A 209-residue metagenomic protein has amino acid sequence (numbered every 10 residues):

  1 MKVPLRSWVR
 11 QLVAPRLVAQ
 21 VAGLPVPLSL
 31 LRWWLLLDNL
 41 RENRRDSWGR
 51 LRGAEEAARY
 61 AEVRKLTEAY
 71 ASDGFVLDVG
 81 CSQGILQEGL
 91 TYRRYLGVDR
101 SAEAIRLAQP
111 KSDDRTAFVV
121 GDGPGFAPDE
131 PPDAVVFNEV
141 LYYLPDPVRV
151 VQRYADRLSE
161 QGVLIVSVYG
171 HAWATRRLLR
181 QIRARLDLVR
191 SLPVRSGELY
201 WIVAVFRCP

Functional and structural regions predicted by a protein language model:
K2-E68, A172-A174: Conserved class I S-adenosyl-L-methionine
D73-S82: Conserved class I S-adenosyl-L-methionine
Q83-G125: Class I SAM-dependent methyltransferase SAM/SAH-binding core
F126-V135: A short acidic, Gly/Pro-enriched loop at the edge of an enzyme's catalytic core that lines a small-molecule cofactor
A134-D146: A short SAM/SAH-binding and catalytic strip from SAM-dependent methyltransferases
R149-E160: A short glycine-rich, Lys/Arg-flanked "PGG" loop and its adjoining helix->strand segment in the class I
Q161-Y169: Conserved beta-strand signature within the Rossmann-like core of class I S-adenosyl-L-methionine
P193-P209: Core SAM-dependent methyltransferase catalytic element
